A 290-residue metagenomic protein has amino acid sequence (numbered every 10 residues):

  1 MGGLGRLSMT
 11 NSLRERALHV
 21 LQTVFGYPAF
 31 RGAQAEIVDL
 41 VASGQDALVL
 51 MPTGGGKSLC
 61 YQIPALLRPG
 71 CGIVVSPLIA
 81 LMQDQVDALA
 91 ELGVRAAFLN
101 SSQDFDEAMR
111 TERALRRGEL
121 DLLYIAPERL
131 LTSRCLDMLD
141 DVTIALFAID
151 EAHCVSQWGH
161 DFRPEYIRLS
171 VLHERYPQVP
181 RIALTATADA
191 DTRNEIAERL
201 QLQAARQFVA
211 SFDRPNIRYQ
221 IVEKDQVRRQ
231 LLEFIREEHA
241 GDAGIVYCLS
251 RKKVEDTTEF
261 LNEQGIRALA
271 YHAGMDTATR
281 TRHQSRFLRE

Functional and structural regions predicted by a protein language model:
G2-G5: Residue-identity detector for glycine
L7-N11, E15-V24, P28-G32, E36-L48 (+3 more regions): Helicase motor core with emphasis on the C-terminal RecA-like subdomain
